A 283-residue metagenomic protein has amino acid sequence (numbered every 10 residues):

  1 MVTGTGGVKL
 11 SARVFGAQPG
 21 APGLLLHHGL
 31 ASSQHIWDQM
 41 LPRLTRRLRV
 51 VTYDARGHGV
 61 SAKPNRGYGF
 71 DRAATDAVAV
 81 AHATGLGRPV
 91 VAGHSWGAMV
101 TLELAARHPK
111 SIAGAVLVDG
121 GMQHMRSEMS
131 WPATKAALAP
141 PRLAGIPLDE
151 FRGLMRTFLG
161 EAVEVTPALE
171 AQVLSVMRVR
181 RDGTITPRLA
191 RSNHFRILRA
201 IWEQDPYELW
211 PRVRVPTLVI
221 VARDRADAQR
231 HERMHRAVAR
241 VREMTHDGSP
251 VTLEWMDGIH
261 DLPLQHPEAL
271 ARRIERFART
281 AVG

Functional and structural regions predicted by a protein language model:
M1-L25, R46-L48, L86-G87, A239-E243 (+2 more regions): Alpha/beta-hydrolase fold catalytic core
S11-V60: Conserved HGGG/HGGXW glycine-rich cap/lid loop of the alpha/beta-hydrolase fold
A74-P89: Conserved acidic catalytic loop of the alpha/beta-hydrolase fold
G93, G97, T101: Gly/Ala-rich beta-loop-alpha elbow adjacent to hydrolase catalytic centers
A106, A113-L148: Flexible "cap/lid" loop of the alpha/beta hydrolase fold
S127-E128, I146-R199: Conserved alpha/beta-hydrolase catalytic His-Asp/Glu region
R214-G258: Conserved loop-alpha-helix segment in the C-terminal half of the alpha/beta-hydrolase fold that carries the catalytic
G258-P267: Catalytic histidine-centered segment of alpha/beta-hydrolase-like enzymes
